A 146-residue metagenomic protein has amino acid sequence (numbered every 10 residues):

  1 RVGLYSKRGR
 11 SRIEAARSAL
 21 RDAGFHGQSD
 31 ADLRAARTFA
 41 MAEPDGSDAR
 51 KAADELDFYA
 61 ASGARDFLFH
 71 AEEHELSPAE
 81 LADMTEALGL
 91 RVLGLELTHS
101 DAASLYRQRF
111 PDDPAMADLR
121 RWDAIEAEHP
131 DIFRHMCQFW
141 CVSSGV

Functional and structural regions predicted by a protein language model:
R1-R50: Conserved class I S-adenosyl-L-methionine
L33-V146: Rossmann-like AdoMet/SAM-dependent catalytic core
